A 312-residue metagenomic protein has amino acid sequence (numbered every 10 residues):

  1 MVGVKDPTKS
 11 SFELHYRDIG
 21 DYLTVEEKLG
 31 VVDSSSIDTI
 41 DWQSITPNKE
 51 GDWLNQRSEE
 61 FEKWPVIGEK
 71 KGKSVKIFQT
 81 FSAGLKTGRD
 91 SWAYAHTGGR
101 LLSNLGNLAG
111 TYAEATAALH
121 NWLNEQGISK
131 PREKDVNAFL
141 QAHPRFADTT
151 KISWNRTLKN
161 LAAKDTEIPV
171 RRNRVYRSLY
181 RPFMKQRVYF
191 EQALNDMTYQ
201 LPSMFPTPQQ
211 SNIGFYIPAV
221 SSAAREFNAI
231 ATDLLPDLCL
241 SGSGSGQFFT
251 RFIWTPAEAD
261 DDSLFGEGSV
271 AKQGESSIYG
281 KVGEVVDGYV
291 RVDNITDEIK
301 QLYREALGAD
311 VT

Functional and structural regions predicted by a protein language model:
V2-T312: Sequence-level detector for compositionally biased, low-complexity segments
